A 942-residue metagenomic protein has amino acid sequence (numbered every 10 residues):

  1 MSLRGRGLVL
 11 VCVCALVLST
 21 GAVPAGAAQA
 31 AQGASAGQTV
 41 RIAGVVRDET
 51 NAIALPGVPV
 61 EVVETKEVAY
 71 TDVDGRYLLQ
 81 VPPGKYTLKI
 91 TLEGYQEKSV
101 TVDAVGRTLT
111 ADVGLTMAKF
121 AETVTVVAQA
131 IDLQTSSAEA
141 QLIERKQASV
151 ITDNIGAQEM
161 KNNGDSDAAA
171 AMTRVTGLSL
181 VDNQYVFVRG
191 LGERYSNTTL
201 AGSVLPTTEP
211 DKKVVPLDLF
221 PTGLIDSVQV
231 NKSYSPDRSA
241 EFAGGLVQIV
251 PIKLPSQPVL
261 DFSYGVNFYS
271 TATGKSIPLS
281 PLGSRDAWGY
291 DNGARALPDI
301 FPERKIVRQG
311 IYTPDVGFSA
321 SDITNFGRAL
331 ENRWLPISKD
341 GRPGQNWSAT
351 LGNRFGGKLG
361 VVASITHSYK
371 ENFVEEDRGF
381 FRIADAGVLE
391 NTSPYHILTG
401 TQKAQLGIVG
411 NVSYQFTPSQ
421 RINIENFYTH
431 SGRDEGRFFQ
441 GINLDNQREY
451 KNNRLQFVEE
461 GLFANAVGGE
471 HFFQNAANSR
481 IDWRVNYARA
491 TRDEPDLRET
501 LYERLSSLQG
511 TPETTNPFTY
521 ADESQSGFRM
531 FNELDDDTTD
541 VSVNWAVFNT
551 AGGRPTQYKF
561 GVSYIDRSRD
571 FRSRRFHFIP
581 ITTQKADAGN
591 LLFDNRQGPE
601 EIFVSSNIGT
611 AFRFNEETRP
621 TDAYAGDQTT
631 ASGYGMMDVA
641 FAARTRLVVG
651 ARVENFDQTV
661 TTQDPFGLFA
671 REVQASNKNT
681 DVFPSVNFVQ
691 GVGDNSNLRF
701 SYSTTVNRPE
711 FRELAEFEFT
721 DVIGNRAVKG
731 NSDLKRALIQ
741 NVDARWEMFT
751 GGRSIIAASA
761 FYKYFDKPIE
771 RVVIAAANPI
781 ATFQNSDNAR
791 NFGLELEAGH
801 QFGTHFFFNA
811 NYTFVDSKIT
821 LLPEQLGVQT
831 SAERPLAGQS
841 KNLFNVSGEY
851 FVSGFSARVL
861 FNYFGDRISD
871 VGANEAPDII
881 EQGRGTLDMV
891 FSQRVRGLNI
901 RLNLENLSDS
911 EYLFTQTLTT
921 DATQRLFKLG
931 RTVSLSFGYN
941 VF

Functional and structural regions predicted by a protein language model:
V23-T135: Periplasm-facing N-terminal accessory domains of Gram-negative outer-membrane beta-barrel systems
Q96, L109, T123-R194, L200-P236 (+3 more regions): Periplasmic N-terminal accessory/gating domains of Gram-negative outer-membrane beta-barrel systems
T135, R480-N486, A490-E503, K559 (+8 more regions): Membrane-embedded beta-barrel scaffold of Gram-negative outer-membrane proteins
V266-S270, G274, H367-E371, Y428-G432 (+20 more regions): Transmembrane beta-strands of outer-membrane beta-barrel pores
F301-R437, E460-N465, P684-N687: Transmembrane beta-barrel wall of Gram-negative outer-membrane proteins
Y395, S431-R433, S526-F528, N532 (+2 more regions): Signature of Gram-negative outer-membrane beta-barrel scaffolds
F578, A586, Y863-D870, S892-F942: C-terminal beta-signal and adjacent terminal beta-strands/loops of Gram-negative outer-membrane beta-barrel proteins
I755-A757, F761-D766, T782-V871, S936-N940: Gram-negative outer-membrane beta-barrel transporters
